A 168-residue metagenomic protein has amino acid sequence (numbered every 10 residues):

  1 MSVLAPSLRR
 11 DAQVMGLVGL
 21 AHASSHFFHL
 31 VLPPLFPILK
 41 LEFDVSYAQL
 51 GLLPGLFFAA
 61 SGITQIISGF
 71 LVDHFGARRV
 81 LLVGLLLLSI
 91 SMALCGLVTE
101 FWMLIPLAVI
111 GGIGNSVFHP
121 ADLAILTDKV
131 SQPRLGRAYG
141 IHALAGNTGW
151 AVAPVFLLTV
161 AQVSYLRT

Functional and structural regions predicted by a protein language model:
L17-P37, L41-Y47: Extracytoplasmic
H26, L30, G112-P120, A151: Small-residue-rich segments within alpha-helical transmembrane domains of MFS-like 12-TM solute carriers
L30, F58-I66, W150-A151: Residue-level signature of mid-helix packing/kink "hotspots" within the transmembrane helices of 12-pass Major
L39-K40, L71-V72, T159-S164: Interfacial helix-cap and linker-helix signal at transmembrane-aqueous boundaries of multi-pass secondary transporters
I63-T99: Conserved MFS/SLC helix-loop-helix module at the cytosolic interface between two early adjacent transmembrane helices
S91, W102-I110: Paired small-residue
L107-A145: Cytoplasmic helix-loop-helix junction between adjacent transmembrane helices in 12-TM secondary transporters
H142-T168: Helix-loop-helix hairpin linking two adjacent transmembrane segments in secondary transporters
